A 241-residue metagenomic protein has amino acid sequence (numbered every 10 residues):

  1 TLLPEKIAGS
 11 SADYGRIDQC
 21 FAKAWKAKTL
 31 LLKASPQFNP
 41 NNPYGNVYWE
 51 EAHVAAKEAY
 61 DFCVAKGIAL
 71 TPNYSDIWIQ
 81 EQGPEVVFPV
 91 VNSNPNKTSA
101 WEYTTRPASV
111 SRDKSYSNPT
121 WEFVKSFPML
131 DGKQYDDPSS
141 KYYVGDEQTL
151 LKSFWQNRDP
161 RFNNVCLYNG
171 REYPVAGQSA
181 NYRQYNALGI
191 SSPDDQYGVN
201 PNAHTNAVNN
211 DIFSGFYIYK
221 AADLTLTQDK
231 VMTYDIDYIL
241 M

Functional and structural regions predicted by a protein language model:
T1-F21, K28-V47, L188-S191, N210-I239: Aromatic-anchored glycine-rich loop motif in surface-exposed flexible loops
R16-V199: An aromatic- and glycine-enriched ligand-binding surface/loop that stacks and positions planar moieties
Q196-N210: Glycan-recognition/cleft segments
